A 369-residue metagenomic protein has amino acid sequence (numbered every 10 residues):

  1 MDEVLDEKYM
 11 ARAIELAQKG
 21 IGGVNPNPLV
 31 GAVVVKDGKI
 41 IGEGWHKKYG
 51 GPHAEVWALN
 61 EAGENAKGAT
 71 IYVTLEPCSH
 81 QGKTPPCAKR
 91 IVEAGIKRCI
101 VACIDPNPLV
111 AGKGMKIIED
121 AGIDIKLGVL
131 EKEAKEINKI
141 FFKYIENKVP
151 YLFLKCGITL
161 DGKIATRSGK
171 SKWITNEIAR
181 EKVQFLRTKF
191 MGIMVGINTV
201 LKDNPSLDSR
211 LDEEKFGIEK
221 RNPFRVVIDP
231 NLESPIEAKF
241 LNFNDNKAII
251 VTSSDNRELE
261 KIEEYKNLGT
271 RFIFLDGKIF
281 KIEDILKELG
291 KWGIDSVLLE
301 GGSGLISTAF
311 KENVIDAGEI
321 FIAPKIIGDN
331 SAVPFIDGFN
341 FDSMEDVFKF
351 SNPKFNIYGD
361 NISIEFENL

Functional and structural regions predicted by a protein language model:
D2-A11, L16-I21, N25-N27, E43 (+2 more regions): Enzymes that bind and transform nitrogen-containing heteroaromatic metabolites
A13-A17, D37-G44, E133-E146, P235 (+1 more regions): A short, flexible N-terminal coil/short beta segment enriched in small residues
G23-V24, G51, M115, L130-G157: Proteins enriched for Cys/Gly/acidic motifs involved in redox and nucleic-acid/cofactor modification
G31: Helix-turn-helix
V34-E133, S254, F310: Zn2+-dependent cytidine deaminase-like catalytic core
H53, G82, L109-V110, E136 (+4 more regions): Residues that form or flank phosphate/diphosphate-binding pockets in enzymes that use nucleotide phosphates
E64-K67, A94, N147, T188 (+2 more regions): Structured loop/turn residues at beta-strand edges in well-structured enzyme cores
P108-L109, K135, I306, G328: Generic structural signal for helix capping and beta-alpha/helix-loop junctions
